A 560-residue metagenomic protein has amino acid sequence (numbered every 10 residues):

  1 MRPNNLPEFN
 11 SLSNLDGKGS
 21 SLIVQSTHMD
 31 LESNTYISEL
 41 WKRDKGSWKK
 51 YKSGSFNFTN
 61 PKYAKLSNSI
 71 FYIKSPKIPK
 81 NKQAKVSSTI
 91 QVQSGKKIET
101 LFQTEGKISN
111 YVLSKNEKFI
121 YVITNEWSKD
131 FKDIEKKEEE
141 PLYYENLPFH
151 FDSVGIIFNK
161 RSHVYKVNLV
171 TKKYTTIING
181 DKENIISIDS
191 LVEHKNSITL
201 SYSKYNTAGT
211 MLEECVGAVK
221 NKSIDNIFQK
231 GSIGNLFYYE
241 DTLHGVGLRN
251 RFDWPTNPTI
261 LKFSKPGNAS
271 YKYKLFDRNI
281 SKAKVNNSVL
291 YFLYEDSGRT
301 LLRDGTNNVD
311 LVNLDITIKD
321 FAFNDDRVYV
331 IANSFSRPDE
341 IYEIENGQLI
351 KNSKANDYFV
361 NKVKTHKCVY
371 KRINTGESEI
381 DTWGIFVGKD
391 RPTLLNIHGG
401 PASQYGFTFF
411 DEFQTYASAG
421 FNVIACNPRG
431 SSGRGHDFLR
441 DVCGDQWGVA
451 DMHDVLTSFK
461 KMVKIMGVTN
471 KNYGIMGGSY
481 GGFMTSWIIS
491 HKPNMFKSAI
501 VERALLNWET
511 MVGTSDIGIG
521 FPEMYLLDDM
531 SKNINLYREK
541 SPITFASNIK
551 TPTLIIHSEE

Functional and structural regions predicted by a protein language model:
M1-L12, W41-N60, Q83-V86, Q93-S109 (+7 more regions): Multi-bladed beta-propeller domains
N4-S38, D189: Beta-strand-rich domains and repeat architectures in extracellular enzymes and scaffolds, especially beta-propellers
S13-N14, I123, D130, Y144 (+7 more regions): Non-catalytic accessory segments flanking enzyme active sites
I23-E32, K65, F71-Q83, V122-W127 (+10 more regions): Beta-strand C-termini and the immediately following turn/loop, strongest in propeller blades
S33-E39, K80-I90, D130-K132, R161-H163 (+4 more regions): Structural motif
I37-E39, V86-S87, N125-V167, S203 (+4 more regions): Predominantly five- to eight-bladed beta-propeller fold
A355-I465, K471, G478, G513: Cap/lid segment of the alpha/beta-hydrolase catalytic domain
P428-E560: Active-site-proximal cap/loop segments of hydrolase catalytic domains
